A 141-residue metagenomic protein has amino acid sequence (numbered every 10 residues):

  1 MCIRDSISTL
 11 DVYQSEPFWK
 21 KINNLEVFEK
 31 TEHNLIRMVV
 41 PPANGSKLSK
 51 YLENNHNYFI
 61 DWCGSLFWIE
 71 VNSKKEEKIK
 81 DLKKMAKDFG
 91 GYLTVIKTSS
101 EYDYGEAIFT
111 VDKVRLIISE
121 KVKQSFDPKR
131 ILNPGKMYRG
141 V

Functional and structural regions predicted by a protein language model:
M1-I3: Short, small-residue-biased leader/transition segments that mark boundaries at the very start of proteins
D5-V141: Conserved glycine-rich FAD pyrophosphate-binding loop
